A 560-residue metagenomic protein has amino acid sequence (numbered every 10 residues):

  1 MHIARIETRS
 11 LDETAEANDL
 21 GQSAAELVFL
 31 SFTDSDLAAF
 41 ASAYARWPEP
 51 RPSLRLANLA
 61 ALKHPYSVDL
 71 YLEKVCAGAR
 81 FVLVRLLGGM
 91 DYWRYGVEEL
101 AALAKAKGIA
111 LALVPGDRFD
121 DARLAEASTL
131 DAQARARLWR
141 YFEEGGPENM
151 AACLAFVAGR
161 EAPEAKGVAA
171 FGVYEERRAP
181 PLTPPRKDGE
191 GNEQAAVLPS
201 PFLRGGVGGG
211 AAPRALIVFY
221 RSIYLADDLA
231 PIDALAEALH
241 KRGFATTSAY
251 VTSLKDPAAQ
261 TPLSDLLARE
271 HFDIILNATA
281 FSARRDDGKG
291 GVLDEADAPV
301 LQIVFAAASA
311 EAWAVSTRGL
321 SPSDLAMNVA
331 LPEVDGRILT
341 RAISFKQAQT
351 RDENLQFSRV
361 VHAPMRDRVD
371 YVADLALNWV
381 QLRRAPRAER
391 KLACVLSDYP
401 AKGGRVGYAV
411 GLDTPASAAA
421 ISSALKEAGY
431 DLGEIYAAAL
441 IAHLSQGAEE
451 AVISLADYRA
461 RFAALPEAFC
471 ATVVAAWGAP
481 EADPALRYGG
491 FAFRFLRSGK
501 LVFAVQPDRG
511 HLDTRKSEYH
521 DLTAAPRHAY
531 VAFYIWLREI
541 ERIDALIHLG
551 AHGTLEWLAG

Functional and structural regions predicted by a protein language model:
M1-L182, E193-P199, L203, G210-G560: An N-terminal assembly and electron-transfer interface module characteristic of large anaerobic redox and radical
L182-D188: Short, low-complexity, intrinsically disordered N-terminal modules that encode targeting/processing signals
